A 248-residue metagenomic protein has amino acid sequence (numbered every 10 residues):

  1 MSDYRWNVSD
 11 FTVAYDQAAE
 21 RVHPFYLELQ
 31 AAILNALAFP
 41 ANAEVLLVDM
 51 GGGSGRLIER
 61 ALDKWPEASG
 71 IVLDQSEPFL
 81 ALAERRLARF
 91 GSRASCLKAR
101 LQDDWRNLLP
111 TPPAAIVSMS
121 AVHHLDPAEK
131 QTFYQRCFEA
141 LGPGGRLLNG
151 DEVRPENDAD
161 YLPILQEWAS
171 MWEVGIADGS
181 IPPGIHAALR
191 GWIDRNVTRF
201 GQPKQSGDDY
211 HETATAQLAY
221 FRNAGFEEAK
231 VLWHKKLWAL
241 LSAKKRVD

Functional and structural regions predicted by a protein language model:
M1-N42, R56: Conserved class I S-adenosyl-L-methionine
V48, S54-D104: Class I SAM-dependent methyltransferase SAM/SAH-binding core
V117: A conserved beta-strand element that flanks and buttresses the S-adenosyl-L-methionine
S120-A121, D151: Short catalytic micro-motifs in class I SAM-dependent methyltransferases
Q131-P143: A short glycine-rich, Lys/Arg-flanked "PGG" loop and its adjoining helix->strand segment in the class I
G144-E152: Conserved beta-strand signature within the Rossmann-like core of class I S-adenosyl-L-methionine
E152-R222: C-terminal alpha-helical "lid/dimerization" subdomain adjacent to the S-adenosyl-L-methionine
E227-D248: Core SAM-dependent methyltransferase catalytic element
